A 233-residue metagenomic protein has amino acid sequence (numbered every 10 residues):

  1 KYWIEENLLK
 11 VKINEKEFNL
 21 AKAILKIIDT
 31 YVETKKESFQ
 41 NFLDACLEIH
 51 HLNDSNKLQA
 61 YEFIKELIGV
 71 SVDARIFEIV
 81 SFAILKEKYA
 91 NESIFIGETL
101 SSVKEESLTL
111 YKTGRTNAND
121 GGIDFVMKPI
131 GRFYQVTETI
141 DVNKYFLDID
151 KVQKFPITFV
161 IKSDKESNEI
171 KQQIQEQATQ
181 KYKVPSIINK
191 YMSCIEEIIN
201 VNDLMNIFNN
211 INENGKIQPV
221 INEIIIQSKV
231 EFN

Functional and structural regions predicted by a protein language model:
K1-F63, I211-N233: Interfaces and regulatory segments of ATP-dependent nucleotide/adenylate/phosphodiester-chemistry enzymes
Y2-L20, I79, A83-I84, I130-F146: Hydrophobic transmembrane alpha-helix bundles
N14, L47, I64, I68 (+2 more regions): A near-ubiquitous, low-amplitude feature marking generic local secondary-structure context
A21-A23, A45, A60, A74 (+5 more regions): A sequence-composition feature that detects small, non-aromatic residues
I27-K35, S81-Y89, I174, A178: Hydrophobic, Leu/Ile/Phe/Ala-enriched alpha-helical segments that form helix-helix packing faces
Y61-L110: Acidic-basic catalytic patches of nuclease active cores, encompassing PD-(D/E)XK and other metal-cofactor nuclease
Y89-N233: Catalytic core segments in nucleotide and nucleic-acid processing enzymes
